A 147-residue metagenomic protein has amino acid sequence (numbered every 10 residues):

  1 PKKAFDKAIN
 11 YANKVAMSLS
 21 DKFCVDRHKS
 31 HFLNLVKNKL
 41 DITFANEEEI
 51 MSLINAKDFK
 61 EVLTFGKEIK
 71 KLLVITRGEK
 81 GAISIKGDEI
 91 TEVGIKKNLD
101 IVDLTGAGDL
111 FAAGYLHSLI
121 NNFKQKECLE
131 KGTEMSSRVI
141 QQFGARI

Functional and structural regions predicted by a protein language model:
P1-T91, F123: Ribokinase/PfkB-type carbohydrate-kinase core domain
E68, L72, K96-I147: Conserved post-catalytic alpha-helical subdomain immediately downstream of the catalytic base and nucleotide-binding
